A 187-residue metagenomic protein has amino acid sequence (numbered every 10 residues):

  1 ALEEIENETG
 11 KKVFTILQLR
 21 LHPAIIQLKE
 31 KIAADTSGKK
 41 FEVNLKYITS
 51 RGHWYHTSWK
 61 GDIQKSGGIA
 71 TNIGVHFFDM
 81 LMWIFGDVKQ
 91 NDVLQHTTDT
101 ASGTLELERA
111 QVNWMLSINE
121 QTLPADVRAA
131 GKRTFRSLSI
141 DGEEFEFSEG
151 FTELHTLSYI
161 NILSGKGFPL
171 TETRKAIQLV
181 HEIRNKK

Functional and structural regions predicted by a protein language model:
A1, P23, Q27-K31, M80 (+3 more regions): Alpha-helical elements of Rossmann-like donor-binding domains used by nucleotide-donor carbohydrate transfer enzymes
A1-L17: Beta-strand-loop-alpha-helix segment that lines the small-molecule cofactor/substrate pocket of alpha/beta enzymes
E3, H155-L163: Regular secondary-structure segments
E8, I160-K187: C-terminal helix-rich "cap/oligomerization" subdomain common to oxidoreductases
K11, L19-K89: Predominantly a Rossmann-like dinucleotide-binding segment in NAD(P)-dependent oxidoreductases
H22, V75-D79, T152-T156, R174-I177: A structural signal for well-ordered alpha-helical segments within the folded catalytic domains of diverse enzymes
K89-T97: Conserved S-adenosyl-L-methionine
A101-E153: C-terminal substrate-binding/catalytic lobe of Rossmann-fold NAD(P)-dependent oxidoreductases
